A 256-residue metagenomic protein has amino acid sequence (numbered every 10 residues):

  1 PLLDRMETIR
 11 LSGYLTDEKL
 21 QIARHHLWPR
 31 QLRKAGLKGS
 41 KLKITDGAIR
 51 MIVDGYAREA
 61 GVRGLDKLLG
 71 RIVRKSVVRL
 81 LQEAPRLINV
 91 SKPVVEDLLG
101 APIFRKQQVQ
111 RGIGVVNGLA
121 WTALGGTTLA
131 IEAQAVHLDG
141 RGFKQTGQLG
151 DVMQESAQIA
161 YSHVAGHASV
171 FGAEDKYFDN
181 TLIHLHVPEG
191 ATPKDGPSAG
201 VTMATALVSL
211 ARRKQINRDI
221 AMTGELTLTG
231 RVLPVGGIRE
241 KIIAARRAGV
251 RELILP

Functional and structural regions predicted by a protein language model:
P1-D4, T8-G70, K75-I88, H167-N180 (+1 more regions): Conserved C-terminal "switch" segment of AAA+ ATPases
L2, A48, I72, S91 (+3 more regions): General structural feature for long, well-ordered alpha-helical segments within catalytic domains of soluble enzymes
Y14, H26, Y56, L98 (+4 more regions): Aromatic side chains
Q31, V95, L207-V208: Broad structural signal for hydrophobic residues in well-ordered alpha-helices, predominantly aliphatic
T45-A135, D139-L149: Conserved catalytic-core segments of large NTP-driven translation/proteostasis enzymes
R105-N117, L124-P256: Peripheral, non-AAA+ core regions of ATP-driven protein-machinery
